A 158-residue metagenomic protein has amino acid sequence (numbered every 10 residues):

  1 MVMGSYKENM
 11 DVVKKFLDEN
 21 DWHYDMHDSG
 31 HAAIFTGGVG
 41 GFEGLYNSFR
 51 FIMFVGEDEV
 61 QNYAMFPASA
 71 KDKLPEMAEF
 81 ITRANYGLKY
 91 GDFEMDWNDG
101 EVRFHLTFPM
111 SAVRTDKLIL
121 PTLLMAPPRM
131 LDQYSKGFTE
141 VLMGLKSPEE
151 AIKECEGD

Functional and structural regions predicted by a protein language model:
V2-Y24: Amphipathic alpha-helical segments
S5-N9, S69-M77, I119, L123-A126 (+1 more regions): Short amphipathic alpha-helical segments
D11-D18, V39-L45, I81-G87: Short, solvent-exposed secondary-structure boundary motifs
N20-F49, V55-V60, F66-P67: Ser/Thr-rich, low-complexity intrinsically disordered terminal regions
V60-Y63, Y134-K136: Conserved short beta-strand edge segments in small beta-sheet-based binding/regulatory domains
A64-E101: Short, internal acidic amphipathic alpha-helical interface segments that mediate docking to partner proteins
F93-R129, S135-L145: Charged, low-complexity intrinsically disordered regions
T139-D158: Short, highly charged C-terminal tails/helix-capping segments
